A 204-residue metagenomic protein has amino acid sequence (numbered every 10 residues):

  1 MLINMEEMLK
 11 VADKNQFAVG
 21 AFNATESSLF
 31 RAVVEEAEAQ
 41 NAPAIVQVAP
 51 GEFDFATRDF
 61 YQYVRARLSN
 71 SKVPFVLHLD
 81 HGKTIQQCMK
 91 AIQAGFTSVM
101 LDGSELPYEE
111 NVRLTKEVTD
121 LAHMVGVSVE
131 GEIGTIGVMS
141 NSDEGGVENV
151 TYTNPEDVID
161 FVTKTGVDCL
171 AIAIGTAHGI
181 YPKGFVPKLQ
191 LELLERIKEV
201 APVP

Functional and structural regions predicted by a protein language model:
I3-V11, T25-G51, R58-V76, H81-P204: Alpha/beta enzyme core
L9, D13-A21: Terminal accessory/targeting
